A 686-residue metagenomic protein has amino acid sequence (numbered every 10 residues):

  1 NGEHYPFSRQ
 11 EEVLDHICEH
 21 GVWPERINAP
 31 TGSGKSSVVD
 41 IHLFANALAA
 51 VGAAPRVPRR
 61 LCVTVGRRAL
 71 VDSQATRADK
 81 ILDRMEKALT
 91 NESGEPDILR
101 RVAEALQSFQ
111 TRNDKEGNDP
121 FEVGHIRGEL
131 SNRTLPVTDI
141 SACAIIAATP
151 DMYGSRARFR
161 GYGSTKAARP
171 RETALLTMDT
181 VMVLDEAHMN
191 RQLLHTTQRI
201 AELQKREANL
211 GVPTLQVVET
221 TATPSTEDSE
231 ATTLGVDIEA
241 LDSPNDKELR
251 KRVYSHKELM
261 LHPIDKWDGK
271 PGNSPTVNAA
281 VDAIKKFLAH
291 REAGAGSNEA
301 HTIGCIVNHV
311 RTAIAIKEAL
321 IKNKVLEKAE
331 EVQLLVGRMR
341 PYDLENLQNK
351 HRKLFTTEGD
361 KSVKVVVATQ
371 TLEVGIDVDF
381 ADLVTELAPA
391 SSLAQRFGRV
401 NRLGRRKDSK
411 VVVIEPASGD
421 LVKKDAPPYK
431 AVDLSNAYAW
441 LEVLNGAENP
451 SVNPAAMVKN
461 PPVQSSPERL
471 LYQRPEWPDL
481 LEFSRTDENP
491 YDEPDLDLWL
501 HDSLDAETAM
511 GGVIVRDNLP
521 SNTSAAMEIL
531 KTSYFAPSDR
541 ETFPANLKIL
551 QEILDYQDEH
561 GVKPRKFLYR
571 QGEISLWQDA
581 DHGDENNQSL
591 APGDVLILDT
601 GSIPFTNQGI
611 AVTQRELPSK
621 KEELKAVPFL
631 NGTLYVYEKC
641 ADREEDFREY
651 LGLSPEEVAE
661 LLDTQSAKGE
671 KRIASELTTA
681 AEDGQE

Functional and structural regions predicted by a protein language model:
N1-N28: Conserved pre-motif I regulatory segment
V22-H42: Walker A/P-loop
R56-D83, K87-R101, D151-S155, V310-R311: Conserved Walker A/P-loop ATP-binding site and its immediately adjacent core in helicase/helicase-like ATPase domains
R60-Q74, A78, A293-I321, L334: Conserved strand-helix element at the start of the C-terminal RecA-like helicase core
E86-K166: Inter-Walker segment of RecA-like/P-loop motor cores
D151-N209: SF2 helicase catalytic motif II
P213-Q216, T220-E292: Interdomain hinge/linker at the junction between the two RecA-like core domains of SF2 helicases
E292-A300, A315, K322-K353, A388-P389 (+2 more regions): C-terminal helicase lobe and adjacent C-terminal extensions/tails of nucleic-acid helicase motors
